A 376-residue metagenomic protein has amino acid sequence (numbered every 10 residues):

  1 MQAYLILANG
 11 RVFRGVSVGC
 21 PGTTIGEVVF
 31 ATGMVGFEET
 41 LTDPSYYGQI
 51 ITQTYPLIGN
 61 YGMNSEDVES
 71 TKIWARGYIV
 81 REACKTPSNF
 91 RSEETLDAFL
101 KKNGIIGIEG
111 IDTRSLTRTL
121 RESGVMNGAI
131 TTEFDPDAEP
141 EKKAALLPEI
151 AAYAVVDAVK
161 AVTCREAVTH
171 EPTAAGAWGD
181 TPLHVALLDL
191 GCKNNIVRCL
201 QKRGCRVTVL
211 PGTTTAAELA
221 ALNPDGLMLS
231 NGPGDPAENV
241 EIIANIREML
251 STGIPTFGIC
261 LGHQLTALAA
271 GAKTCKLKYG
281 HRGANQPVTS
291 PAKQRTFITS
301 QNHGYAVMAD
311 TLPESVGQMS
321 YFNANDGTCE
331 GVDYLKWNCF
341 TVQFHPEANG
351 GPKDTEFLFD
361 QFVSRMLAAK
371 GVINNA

Functional and structural regions predicted by a protein language model:
M1-A217, A221-L222, P236, N349 (+1 more regions): RNA-binding accessory domains that recognize and position tRNA/RNA substrates
I106, H184, P255-F257, K273 (+1 more regions): Proline-centered loop/turn at the N-terminus of a beta-strand
G179-V185, K293-T296, Y334-C339: Beta-strand-turn-beta hairpins that frame and shape the catalytic cleft of phosphate-ester-processing enzymes
H184-D189, T299-S300, F340-F344: Active-site-proximal beta-strand elements of phosphoester/diester hydrolases
A221, D225-Q301, A306-A309, G351-A369: Cysteine-nucleophile active-site neighborhood
R295-K336, N375-A376: Catalytic beta-strand/loop cores that center a nucleophilic Ser/Cys/Thr and support acyl-enzyme chemistry
G331-I373: A glycine-centered loop/beta-turn motif at secondary-structure junctions
